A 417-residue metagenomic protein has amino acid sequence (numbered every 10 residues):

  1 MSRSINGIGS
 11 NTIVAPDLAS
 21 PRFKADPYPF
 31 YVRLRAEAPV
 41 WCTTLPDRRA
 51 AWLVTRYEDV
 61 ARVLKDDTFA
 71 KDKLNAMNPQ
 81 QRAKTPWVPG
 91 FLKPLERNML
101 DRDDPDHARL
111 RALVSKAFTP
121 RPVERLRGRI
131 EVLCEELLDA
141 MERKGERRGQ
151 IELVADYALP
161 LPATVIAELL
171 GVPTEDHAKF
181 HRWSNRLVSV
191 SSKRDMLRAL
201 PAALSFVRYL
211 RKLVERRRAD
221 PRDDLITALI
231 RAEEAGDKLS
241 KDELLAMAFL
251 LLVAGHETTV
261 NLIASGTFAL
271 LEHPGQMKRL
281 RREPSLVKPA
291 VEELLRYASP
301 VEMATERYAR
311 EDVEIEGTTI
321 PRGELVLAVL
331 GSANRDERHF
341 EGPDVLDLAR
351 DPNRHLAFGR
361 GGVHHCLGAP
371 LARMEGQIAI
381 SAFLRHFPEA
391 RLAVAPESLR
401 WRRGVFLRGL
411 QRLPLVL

Functional and structural regions predicted by a protein language model:
M1-L417: Cytochrome P450
